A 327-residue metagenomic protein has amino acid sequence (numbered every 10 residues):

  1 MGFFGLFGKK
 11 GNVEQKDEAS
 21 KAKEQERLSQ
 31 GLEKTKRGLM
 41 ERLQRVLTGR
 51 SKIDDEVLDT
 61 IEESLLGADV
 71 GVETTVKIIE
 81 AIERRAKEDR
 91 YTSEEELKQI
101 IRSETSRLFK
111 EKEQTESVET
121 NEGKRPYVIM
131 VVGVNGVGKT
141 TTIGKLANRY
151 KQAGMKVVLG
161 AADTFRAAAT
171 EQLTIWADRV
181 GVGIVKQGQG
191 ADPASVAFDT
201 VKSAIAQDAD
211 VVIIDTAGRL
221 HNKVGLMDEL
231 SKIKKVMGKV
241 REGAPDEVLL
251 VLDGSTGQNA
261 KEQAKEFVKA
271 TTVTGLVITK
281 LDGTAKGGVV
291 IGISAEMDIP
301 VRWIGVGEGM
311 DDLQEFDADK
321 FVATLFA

Functional and structural regions predicted by a protein language model:
M1-S117, G123-M130, Q152, V157: Non-catalytic terminal/linker segments enriched in charged/polar, low-complexity residues
E73, R102-A327: P-loop/Walker A NTP-binding module and the surrounding RecA-like catalytic core of P-loop NTPases
